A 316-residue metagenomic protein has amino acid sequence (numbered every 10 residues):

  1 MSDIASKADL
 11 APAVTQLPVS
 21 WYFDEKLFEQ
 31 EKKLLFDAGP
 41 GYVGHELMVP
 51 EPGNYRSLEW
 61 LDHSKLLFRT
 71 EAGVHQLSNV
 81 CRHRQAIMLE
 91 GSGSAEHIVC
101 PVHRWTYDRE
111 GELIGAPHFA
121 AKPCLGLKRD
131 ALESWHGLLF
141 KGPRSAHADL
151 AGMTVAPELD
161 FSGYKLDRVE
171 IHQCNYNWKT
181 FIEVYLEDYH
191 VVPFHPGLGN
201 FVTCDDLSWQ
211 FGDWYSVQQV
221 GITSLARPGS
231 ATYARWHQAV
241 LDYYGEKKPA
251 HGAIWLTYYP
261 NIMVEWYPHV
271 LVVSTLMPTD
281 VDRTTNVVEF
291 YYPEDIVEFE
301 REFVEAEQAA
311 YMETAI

Functional and structural regions predicted by a protein language model:
M1-S2: Fe(II)/2-oxoglutarate
A5-V19, S162-Y164: Short, contiguous pre-domain boundary segments
V14, P40, D167-V169: Short, solvent-exposed beta-strand edge segments and adjacent coil->beta transition regions
W21-W60: Non-catalytic accessory segments flanking enzyme active sites
F36-P40, A86, H190: Generic structural signal for secondary-structure transition and capping sites
A38-G44, M48, E112-H118, W255-P260: Short Pro/Gly-enriched beta-strand edge/turn motifs at strand-loop
M48-R144, G152: Rieske [2Fe-2S] iron-sulfur-binding domain
F68, N79, A131-E133, L138-F140 (+1 more regions): C-terminal catalytic domain of Rieske-type non-heme iron oxygenases
